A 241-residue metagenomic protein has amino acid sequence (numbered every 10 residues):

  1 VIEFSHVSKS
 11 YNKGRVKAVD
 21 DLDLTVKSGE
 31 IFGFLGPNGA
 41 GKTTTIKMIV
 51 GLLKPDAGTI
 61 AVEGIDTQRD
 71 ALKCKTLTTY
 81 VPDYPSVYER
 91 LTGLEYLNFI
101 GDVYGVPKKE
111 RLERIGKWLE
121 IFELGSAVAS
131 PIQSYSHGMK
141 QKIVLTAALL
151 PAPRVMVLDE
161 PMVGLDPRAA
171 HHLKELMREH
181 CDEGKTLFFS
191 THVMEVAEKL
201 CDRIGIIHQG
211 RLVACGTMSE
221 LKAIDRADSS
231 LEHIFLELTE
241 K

Functional and structural regions predicted by a protein language model:
V1-F4, K9-D21, S28, A71: A short, flexible loop at the N-terminus of ABC-type nucleotide-binding domains that lies
G58-R69, K73-C74: Conserved ABC transporter NBD signature motif
N98, D102, K109-A127: Conserved ABC ATPase "signature" region
M156-E160: Catalytic Walker B motif of ABC-type/P-loop ATPase nucleotide-binding domains
A170-E183: Helical segment within the ABC ATPase nucleotide-binding domain
C215-G216: ABC ATPase "signature
